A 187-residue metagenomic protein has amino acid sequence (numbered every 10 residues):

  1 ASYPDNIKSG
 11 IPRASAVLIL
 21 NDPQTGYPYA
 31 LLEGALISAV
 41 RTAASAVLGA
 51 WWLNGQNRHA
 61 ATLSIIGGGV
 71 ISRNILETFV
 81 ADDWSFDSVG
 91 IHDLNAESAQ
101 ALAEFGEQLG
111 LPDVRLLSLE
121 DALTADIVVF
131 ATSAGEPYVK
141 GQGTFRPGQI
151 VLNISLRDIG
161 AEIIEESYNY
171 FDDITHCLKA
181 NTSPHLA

Functional and structural regions predicted by a protein language model:
A1-A39, V47, A187: N-terminal ligand-binding/catalytic initiation module
R41-T62, V70-D82: Short internal alpha-helix immediately C-terminal to a glycine-rich phosphate-binding loop in Rossmann-like
D82-G106: NAD(P)-binding Rossmann-fold cofactor-contacting core
D83-W84, Q142-P147, E162-E165: Short, conserved loop/helix-junction motifs that constitute active-site signature segments in enzyme catalytic cores
G110-A125, K140-Q142: Short acidic low-complexity segments
I127, G135-S155: Rossmann-fold NAD(P) dinucleotide-binding segment
E136-Y138, I159-G160, L178-K179: Short glycine-rich, flexible loops that bind phosphorylated cofactors or substrates
I164-A187: Adenosine-phosphate binding glycine-rich loop
